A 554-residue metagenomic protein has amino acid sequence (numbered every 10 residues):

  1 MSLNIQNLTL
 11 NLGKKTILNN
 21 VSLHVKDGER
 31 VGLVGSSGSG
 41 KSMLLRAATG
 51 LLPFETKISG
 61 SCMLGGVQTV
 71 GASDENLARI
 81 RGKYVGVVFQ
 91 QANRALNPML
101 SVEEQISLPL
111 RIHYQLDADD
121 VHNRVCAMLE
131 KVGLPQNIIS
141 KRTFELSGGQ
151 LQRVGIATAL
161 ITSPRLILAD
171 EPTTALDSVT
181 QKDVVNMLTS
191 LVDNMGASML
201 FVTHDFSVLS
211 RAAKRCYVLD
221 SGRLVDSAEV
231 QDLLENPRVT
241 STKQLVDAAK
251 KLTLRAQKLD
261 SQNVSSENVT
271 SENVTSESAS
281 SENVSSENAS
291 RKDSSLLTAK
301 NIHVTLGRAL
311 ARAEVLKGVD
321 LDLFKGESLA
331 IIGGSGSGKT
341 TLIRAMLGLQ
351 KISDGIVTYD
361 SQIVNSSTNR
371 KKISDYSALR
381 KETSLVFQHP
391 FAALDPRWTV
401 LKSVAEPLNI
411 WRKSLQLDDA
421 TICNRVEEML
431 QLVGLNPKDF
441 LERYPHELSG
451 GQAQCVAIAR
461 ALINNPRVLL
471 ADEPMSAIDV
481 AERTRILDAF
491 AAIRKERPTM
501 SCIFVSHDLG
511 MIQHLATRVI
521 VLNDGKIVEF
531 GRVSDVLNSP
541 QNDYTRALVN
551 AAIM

Functional and structural regions predicted by a protein language model:
T49, L347: Helix-to-loop junction immediately C-terminal to a conserved catalytic motif
K57-Q68, G355-S367, L379: Conserved ABC transporter NBD signature motif
T69-G86, E104, I112, D232-P237 (+4 more regions): ABC ATPase NBD coupling module
R142-L146, Q150, Y444-L448, Q452: Conserved ABC ATPase signature
I161-R165, I463-R467: A short, proline-enriched helix->beta-strand linker immediately N-terminal to the Walker B motif in ABC-type P-loop
L209-R211, I512-H514: A short, surface-exposed alpha-helical micro-motif characterized by mixed small hydrophobic and charged/polar residues
L224-A228, F530-G531: ABC ATPase "signature
